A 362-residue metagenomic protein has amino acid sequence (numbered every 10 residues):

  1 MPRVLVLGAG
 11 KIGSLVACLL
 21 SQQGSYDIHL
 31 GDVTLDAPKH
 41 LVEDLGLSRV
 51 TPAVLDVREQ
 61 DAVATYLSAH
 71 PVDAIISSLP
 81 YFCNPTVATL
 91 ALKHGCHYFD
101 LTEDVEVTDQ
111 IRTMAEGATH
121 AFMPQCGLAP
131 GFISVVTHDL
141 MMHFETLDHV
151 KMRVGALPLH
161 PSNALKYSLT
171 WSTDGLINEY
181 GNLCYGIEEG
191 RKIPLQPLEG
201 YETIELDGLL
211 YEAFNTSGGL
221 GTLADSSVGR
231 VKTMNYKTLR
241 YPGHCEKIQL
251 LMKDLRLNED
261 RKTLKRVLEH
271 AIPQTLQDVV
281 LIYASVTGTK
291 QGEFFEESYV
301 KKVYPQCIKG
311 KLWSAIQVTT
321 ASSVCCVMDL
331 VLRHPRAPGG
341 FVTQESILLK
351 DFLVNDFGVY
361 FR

Functional and structural regions predicted by a protein language model:
V4-G8: Conserved N-terminal Rossmann-fold NAD(P)-binding element of oxidoreductases
I12: Hydrophobic/small residue at the entry helix of a nucleotide-binding pocket
T34-A37: Helix N-cap at the beta1-alpha1 junction of Rossmann-like dinucleotide-binding domains, i.e., the first residues
L45-E59: Rossmann-fold cofactor-recognition segment
V57-H70: Conserved Rossmann-fold cofactor-binding substructure of NAD(P)-dependent oxidoreductases
A74-A91, V105-E106: Beta-loop-alpha module in the N-terminal Rossmann-like domain of NAD(P)-dependent dehydrogenases, especially those
L101-P124: Rossmann-fold NAD(P)-binding glycine/threonine-rich loop
H143-R362: C-terminal catalytic/substrate-binding lobe primarily of soluble NAD(P)-dependent oxidoreductases
